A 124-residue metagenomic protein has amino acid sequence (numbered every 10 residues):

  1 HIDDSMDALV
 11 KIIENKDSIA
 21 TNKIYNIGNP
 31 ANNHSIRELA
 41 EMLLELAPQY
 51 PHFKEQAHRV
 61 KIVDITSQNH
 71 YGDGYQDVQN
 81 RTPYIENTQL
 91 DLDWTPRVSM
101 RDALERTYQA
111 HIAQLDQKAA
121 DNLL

Functional and structural regions predicted by a protein language model:
H1-L124: C-terminal substrate-binding subdomain of Rossmann-fold SDR/epimerase-dehydratase oxidoreductases
